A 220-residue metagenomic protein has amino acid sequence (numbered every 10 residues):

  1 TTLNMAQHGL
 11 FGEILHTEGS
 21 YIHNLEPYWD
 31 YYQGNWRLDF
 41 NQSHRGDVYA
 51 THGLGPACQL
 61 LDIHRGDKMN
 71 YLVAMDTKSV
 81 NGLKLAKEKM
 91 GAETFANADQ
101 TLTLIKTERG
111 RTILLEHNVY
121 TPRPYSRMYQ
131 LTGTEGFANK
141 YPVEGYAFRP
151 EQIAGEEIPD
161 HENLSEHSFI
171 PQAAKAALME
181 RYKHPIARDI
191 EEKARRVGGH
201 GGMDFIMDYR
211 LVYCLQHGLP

Functional and structural regions predicted by a protein language model:
T1-F95, L211: Predominantly a Rossmann-like dinucleotide-binding segment in NAD(P)-dependent oxidoreductases
Y21, V73-S79, T107-R109, V119-T121 (+1 more regions): Short, flexible loop/turn elements at secondary-structure junctions
Y31-Q33, A98, P124-S126: Short, solvent-exposed loop/turn segments at the edges of secondary structure
C58, P122-P142, F148-P220: C-terminal helical cap and adjacent loop that interface with cofactors, partners, or active-site loops
A98, T103-R109, G133: Active-site beta-strand termini and strand-to-loop segments that position acidic
D99-T101, H117, R127: Residue-level marker for the onset of beta-strands and adjacent loop->beta junctions in well-ordered domains
L104, L114-E116, Q130: Structured core elements
T112-L114, F137: Short, mixed charged/polar active-site loops that provide acid/base catalysis or chelate metal/phosphate cofactors
